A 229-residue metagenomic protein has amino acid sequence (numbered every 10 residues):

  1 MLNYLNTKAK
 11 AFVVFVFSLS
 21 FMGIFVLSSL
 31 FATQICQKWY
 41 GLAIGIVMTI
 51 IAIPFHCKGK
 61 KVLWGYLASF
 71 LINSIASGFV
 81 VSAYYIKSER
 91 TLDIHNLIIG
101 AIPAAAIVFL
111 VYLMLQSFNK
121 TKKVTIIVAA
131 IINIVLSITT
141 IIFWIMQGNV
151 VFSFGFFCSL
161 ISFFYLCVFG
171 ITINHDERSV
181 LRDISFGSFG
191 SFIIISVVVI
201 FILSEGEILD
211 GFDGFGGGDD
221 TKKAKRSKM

Functional and structural regions predicted by a protein language model:
M1-M229: A hydrophobic alpha-helical transmembrane-helix feature that marks the membrane cores and membrane-interface segments
